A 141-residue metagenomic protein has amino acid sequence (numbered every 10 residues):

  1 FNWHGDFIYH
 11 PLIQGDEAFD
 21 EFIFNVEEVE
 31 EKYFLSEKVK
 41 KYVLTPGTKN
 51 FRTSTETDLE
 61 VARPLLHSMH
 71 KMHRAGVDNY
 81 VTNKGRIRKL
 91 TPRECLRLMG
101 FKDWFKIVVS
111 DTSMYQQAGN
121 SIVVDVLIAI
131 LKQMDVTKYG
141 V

Functional and structural regions predicted by a protein language model:
F1-K71: Class I S-adenosyl-L-methionine
P11, Y139-V141: Short, flexible loop/turn segments with low-complexity composition
R63-H67, L96-G100, K132: Generic alpha-helical structural context detector
H70-V108, M114: FAD-binding beta-loop-beta segment adjacent to the flavin cofactor pocket
V123: A helicase ATPase "motif cassette" and its flanking acidic/Ser/Thr-rich regulatory loops
L127: Acidic-aromatic/histidine active-site loop/patch
L131-Y139: Short, hydrophobic alpha-helical segments
